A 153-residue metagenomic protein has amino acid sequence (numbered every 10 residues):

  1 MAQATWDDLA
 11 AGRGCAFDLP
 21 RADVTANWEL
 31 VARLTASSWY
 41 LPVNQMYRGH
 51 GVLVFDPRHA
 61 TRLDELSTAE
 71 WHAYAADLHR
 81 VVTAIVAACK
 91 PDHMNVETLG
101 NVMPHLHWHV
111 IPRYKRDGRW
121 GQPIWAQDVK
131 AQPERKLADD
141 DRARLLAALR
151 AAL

Functional and structural regions predicted by a protein language model:
M1-V54, R58: Active-site microenvironments that recognize anionic phosphate/pyrophosphate groups
A2-F17, Y114-L153: C-terminal helix-cap and adjacent tail motif
P20-R21, A87-D92: A short, surface-exposed loop/turn module that caps and links secondary-structure elements
S38-L41, H93-E97: A short linear hydrophobic-aromatic micro-motif
Q45, T98-M103: A short beta-turn/loop motif at secondary-structure boundaries
L53-A75, D128-A138: Short histidine-centered catalytic/ligand-binding loop motif
A69-A88, D140: Long, well-ordered alpha-helical scaffolding segments within enzyme catalytic domains, especially pronounced
H93, V102-D117, W125: Histidine-centered divalent-metal-coordination microenvironment in nucleic-acid enzymes
